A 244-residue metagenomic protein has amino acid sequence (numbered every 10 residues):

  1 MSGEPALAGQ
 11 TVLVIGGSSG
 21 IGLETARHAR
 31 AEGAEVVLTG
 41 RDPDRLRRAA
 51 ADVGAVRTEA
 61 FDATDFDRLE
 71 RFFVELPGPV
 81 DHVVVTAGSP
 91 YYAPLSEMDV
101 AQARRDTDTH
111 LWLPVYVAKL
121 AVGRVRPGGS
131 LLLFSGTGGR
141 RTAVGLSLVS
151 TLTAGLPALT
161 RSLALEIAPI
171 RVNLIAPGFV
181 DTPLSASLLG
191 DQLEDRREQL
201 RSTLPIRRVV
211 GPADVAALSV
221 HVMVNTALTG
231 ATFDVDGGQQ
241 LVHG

Functional and structural regions predicted by a protein language model:
S18-S19: Conserved glycine-rich cofactor-binding loop
D52-D67: Rossmann-fold cofactor-recognition segment
V84-A93, G237-G238: Conserved NAD(P)H cofactor-binding loop of Rossmann-fold oxidoreductase domains
S96-Y116, V149, L156, I206: Catalytic Tyr-X3-Lys loop
D106-T107, S130-A168, F179-V180: Catalytic loop of short-chain dehydrogenase/reductase
P157, E166-D181, S185, L228-V235: Conserved Rossmann-fold SDR core element
V180-T203, V242-G244: A glycine/serine/threonine-rich, flexible loop-to-helix segment that serves as the NAD(P) cofactor-binding "lid"
R208-V235, Q240: C-terminal substrate-recognition "lid" of short-chain dehydrogenase/reductases
